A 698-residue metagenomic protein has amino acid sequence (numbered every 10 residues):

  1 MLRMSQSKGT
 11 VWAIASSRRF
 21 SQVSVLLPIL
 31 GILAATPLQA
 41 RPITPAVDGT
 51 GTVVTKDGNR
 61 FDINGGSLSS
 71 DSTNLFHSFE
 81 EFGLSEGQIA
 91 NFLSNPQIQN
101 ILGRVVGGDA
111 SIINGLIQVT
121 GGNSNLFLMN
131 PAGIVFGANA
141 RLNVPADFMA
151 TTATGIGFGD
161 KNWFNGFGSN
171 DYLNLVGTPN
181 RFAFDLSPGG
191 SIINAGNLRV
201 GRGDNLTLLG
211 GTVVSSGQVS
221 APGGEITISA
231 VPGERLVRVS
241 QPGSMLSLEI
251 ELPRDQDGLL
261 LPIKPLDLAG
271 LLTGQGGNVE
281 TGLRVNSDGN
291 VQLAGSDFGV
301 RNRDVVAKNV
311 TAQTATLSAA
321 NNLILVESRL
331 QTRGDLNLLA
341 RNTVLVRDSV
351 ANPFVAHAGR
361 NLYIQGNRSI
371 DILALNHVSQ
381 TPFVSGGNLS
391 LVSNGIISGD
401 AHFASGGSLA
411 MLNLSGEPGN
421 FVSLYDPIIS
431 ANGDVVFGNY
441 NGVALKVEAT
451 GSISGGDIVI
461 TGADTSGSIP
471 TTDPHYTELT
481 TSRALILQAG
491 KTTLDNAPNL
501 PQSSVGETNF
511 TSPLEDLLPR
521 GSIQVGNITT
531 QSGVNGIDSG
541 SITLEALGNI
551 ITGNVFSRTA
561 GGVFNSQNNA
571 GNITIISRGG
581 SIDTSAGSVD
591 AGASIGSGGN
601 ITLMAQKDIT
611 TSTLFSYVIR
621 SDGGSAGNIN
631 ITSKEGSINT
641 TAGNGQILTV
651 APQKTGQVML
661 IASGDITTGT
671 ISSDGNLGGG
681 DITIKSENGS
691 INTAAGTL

Functional and structural regions predicted by a protein language model:
L2-L698: Extracellular and secretory-pathway beta-repeat/beta-biased strand scaffolds
